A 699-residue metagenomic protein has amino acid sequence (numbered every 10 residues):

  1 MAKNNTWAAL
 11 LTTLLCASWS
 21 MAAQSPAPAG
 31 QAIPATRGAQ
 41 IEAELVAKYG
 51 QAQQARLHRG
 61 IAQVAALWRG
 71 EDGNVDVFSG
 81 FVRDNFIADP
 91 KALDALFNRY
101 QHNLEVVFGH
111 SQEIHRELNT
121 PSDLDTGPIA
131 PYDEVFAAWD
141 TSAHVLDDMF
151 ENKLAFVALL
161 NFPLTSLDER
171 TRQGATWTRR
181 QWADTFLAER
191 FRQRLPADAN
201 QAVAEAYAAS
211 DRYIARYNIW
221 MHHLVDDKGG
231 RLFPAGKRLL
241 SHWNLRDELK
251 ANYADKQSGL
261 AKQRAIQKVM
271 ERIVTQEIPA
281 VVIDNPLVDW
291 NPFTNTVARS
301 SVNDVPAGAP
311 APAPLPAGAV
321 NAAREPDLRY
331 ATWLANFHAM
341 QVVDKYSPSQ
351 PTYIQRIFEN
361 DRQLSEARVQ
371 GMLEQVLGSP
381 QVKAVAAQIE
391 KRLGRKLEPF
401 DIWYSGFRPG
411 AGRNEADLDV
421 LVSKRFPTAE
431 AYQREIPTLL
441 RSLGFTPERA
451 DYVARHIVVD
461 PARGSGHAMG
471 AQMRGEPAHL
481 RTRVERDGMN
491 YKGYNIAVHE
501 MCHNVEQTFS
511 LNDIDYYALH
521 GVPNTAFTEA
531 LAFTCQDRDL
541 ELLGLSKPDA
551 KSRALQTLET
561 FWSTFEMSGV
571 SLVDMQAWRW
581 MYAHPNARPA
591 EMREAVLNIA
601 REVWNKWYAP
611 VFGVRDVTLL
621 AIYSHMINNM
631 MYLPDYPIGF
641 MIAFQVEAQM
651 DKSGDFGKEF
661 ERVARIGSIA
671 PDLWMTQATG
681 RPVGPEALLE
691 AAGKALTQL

Functional and structural regions predicted by a protein language model:
M1-L10: Bacterial N-terminal signal peptides that target proteins for export
A9-S18: Bacterial N-terminal signal peptides
S18-P26: Bacterial Sec-dependent signal peptides at the C-terminal "C-region" and cleavage site
P26-V305, A339-R413, N586-L699: C-terminal, non-catalytic "cap/extension" segments appended to globular domains
V302-P477: Contiguous, non-catalytic segments that form substrate-binding/exosite surfaces or channel walls
L480-L511, A532-F533: Active-site recognition of the HExxH zinc-binding catalytic motif
F509-F565, G639, G680: Post-HExxH zinc-binding segment in Zn-dependent metallohydrolases
E541-S624: Long, amphipathic alpha-helical stalk/connector segments used for oligomerization, subunit docking, or mechanical
